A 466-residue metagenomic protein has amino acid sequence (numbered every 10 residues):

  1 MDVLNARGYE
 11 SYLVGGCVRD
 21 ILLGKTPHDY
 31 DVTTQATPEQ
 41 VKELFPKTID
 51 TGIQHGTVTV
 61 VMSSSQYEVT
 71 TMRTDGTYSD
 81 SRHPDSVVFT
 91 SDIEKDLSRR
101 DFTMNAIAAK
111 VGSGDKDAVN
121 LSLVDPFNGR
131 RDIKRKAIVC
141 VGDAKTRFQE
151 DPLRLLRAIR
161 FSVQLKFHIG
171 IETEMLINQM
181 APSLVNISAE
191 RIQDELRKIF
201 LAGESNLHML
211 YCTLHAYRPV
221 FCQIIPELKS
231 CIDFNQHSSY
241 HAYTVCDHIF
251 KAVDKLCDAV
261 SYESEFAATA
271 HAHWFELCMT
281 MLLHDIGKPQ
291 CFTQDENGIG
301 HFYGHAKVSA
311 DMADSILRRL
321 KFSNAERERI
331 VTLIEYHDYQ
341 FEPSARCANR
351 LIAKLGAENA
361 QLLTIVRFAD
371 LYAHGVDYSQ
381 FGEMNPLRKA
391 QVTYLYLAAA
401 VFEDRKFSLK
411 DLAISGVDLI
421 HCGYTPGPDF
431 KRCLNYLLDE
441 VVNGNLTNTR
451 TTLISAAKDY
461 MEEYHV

Functional and structural regions predicted by a protein language model:
M1-V466: Catalytic cores of the polymerase beta-like nucleotidyltransferase superfamily and closely associated nucleotide
